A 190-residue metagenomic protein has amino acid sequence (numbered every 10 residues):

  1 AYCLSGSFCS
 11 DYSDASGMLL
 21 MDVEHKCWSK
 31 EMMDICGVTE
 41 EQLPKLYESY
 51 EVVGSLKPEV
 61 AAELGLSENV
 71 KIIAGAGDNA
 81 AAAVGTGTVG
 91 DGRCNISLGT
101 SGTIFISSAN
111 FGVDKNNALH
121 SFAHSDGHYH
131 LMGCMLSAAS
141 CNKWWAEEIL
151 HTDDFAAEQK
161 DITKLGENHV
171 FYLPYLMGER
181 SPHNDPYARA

Functional and structural regions predicted by a protein language model:
A1-S10, L19-K30, D34-G37, P58-A190: Active-site core segments that coordinate phosphate-bearing ligands/cofactors across diverse enzyme families
S16-M21, E41-S49, L131: A glycine-/small-polar-enriched, mobile loop at the entrance of the PLP active site in fold-type I
E48-L56, A76: Glycine-rich phosphate-binding loops at beta-strand->alpha-helix junctions
